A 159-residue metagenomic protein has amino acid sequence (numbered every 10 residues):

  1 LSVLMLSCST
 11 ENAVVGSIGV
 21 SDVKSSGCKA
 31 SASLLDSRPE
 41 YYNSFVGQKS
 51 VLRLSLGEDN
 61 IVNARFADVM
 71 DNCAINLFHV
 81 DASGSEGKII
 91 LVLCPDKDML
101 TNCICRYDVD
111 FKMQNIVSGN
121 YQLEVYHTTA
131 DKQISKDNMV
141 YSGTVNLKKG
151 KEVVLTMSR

Functional and structural regions predicted by a protein language model:
M5-S7: C-terminal motif of bacterial Sec signal peptides marking the signal peptidase cleavage site
S9-R159: Exposed, flexible binding/inhibitory loops of compact, secreted disulfide-stabilized domains
